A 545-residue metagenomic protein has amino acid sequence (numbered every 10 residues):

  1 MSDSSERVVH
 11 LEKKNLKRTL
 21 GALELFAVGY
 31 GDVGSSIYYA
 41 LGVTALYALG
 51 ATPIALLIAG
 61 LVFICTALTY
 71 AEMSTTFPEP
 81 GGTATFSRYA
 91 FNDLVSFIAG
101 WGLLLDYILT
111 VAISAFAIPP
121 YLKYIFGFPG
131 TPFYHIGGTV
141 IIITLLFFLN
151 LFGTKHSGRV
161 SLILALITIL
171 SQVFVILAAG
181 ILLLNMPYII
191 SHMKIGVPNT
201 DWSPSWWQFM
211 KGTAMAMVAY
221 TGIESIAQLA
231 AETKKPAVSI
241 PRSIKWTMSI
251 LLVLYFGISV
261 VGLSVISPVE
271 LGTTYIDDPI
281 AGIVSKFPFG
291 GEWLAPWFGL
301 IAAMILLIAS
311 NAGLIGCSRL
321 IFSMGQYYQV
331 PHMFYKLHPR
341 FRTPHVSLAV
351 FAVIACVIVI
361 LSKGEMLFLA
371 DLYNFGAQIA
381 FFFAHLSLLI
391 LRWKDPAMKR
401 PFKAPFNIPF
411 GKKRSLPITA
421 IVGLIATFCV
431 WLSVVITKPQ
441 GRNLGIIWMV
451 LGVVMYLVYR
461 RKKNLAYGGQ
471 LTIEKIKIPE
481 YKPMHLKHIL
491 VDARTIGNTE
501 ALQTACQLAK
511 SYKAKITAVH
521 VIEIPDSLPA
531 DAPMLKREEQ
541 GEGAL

Functional and structural regions predicted by a protein language model:
M1-A51, I64-L68, T76-P80, R88-Y89 (+4 more regions): Membrane-interface "cap" regions at the ends of multi-pass membrane proteins
L11-N15, P132, I163-S239, S243-P296: Helix-loop-helix junctions that connect adjacent transmembrane segments in multi-pass membrane transporters
K17, Y39-I142, T247-L251, G257: Extracellular loop-to-transmembrane helix junctions
N92, Y124-F128, G196, S243-N311 (+1 more regions): TM-loop-TM module centered on a large, flexible mid-protein loop between adjacent transmembrane helices in multi-pass
H135-Y188, I244-M248, A370-A384, P439-V453: Membrane-interface loop-to-helix entry segments
V160, M333-T343, F381-V434: C-terminal membrane-solvent junction of multi-pass transporters and transport-like membrane proteins
L372-A377, P409-Y467: A generic transmembrane alpha-helix motif of multi-pass inner-membrane proteins
Y481-E539: Small/aliphatic-rich secondary-structure junction motif
